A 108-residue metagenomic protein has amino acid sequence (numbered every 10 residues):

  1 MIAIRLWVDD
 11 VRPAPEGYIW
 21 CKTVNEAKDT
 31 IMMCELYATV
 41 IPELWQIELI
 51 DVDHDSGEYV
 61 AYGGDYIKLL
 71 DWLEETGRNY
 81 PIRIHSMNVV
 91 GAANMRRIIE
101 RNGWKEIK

Functional and structural regions predicted by a protein language model:
M1-K108: Catalytic phosphate/metal-binding cores of nucleic-acid and nucleotide-processing enzymes, i.e., regions that mediate
